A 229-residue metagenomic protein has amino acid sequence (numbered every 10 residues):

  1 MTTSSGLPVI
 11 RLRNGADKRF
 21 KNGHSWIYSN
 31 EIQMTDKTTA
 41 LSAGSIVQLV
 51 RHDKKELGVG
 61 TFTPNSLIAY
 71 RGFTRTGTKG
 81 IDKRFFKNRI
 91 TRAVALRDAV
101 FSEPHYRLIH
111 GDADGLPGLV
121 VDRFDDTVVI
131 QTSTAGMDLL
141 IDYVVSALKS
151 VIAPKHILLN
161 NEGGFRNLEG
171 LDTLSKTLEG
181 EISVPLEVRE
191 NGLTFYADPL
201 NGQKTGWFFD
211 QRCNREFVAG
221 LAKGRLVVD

Functional and structural regions predicted by a protein language model:
M1-L119, R123, R225: Non-catalytic accessory regions of SAM-dependent methyltransferases
I109-L116, V120-D122, L140-W207: Non-catalytic substrate-recognition/targeting regions of SAM-dependent transferases
D126, F195, N214: Conserved hydrophobic/aromatic pocket- or pore-lining residues that grip, position, or stack substrates in active sites
T127-T132: Carbohydrate-binding surface patches
A135-D138: Helix N-cap motif at beta-to-alpha junctions
F209-R212: A glycine-rich, Thr/Ser-enriched phosphate-binding loop motif common to dinucleotide/cofactor-binding enzymes
R215-E216, G220: Charge-patterned, long linear interaction tracts outside catalytic cores
A222-D229: Conserved class I S-adenosyl-L-methionine
